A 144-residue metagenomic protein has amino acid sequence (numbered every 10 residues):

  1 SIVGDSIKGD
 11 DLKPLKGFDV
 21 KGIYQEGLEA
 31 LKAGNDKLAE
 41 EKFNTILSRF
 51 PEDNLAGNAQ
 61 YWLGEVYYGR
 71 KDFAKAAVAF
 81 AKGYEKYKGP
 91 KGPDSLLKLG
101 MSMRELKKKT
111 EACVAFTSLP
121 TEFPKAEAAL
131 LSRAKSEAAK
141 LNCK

Functional and structural regions predicted by a protein language model:
S1-E26, A30: Acidic, proline-/serine-/threonine-rich low-complexity intrinsically disordered segments
R49-L55, K86-K91, T121-S132: Short solvent-exposed coil/turn linkers within tandem alpha-helical repeat scaffolds
